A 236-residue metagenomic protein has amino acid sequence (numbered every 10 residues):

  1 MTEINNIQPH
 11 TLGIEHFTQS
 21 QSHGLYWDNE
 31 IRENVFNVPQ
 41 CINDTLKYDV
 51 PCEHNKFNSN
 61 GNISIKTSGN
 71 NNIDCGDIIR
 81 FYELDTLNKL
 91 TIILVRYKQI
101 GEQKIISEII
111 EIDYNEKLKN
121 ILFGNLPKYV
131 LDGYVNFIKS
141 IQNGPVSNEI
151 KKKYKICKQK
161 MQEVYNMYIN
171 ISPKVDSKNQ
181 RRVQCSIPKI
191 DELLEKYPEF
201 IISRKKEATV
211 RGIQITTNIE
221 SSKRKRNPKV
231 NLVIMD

Functional and structural regions predicted by a protein language model:
T2-G61, I65-D236: Nucleic-acid endonuclease domains
